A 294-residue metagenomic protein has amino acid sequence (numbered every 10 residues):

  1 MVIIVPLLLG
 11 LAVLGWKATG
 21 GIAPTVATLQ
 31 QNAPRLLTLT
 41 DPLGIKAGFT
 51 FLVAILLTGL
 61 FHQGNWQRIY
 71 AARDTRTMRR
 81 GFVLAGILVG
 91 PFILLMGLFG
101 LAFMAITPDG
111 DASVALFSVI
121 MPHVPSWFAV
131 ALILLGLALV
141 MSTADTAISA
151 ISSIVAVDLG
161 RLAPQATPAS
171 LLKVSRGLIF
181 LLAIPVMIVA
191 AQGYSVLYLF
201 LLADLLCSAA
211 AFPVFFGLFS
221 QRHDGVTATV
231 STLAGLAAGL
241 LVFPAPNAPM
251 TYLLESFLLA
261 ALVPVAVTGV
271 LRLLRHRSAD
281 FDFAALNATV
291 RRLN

Functional and structural regions predicted by a protein language model:
M1-N294: Membrane-embedded helix-loop-helix hairpins and adjacent transmembrane boundary segments in multi-pass transporters
